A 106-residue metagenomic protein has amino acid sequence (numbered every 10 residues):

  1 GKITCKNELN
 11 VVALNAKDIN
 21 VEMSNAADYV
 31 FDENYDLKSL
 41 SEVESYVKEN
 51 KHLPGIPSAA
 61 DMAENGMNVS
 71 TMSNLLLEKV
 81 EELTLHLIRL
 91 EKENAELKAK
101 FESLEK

Functional and structural regions predicted by a protein language model:
G1-M72, H86, E93-K106: C-terminal intramolecular chaperone/autoprocessing and neck/assembly modules of extracellular spikes and adhesins
S73-L77: Amphipathic, non-membrane alpha-helical segments that mediate helix-helix packing for oligomeric assemblies
L83: Phosphate/ATP-binding catalytic cores across multiple sugar-kinase/actin-like superfamilies, primarily ASKHA
